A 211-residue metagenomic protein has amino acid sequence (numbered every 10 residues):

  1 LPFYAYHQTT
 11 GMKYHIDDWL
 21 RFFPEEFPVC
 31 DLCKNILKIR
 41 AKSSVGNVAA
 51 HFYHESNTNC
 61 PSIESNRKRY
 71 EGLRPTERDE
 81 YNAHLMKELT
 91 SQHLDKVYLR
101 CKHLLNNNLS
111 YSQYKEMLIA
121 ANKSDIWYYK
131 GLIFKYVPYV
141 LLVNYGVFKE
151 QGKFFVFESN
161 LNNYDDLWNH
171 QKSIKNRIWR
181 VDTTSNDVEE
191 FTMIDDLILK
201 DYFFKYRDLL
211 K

Functional and structural regions predicted by a protein language model:
L1-K211: Intrinsically disordered, low-complexity linker/tail regions enriched in polar/charged residues
